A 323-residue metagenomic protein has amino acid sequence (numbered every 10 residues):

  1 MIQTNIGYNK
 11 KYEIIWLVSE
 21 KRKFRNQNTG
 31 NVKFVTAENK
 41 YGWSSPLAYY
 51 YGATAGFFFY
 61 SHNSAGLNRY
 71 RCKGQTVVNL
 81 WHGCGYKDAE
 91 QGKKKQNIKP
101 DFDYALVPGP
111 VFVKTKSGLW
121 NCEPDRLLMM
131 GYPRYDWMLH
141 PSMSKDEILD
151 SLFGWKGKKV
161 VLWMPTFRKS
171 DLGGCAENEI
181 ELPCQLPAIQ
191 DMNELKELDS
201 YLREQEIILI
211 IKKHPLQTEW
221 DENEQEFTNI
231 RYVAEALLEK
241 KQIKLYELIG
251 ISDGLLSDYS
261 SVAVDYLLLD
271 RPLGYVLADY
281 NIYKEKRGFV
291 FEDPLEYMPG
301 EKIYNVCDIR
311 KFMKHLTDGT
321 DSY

Functional and structural regions predicted by a protein language model:
M1-I6, E13, R134-E226, I303 (+1 more regions): Conserved catalytic-core segment of nucleotide-activated headgroup transferases in glycan assembly
M1-S142: Active-site and donor-binding regions of nucleotide-sugar-utilizing enzymes
K11-I14, P100-A105, I208-L209, I251-G254 (+1 more regions): Short active-site oxyanion
W16, V77-W81, W120-P124, W163-S170 (+4 more regions): Tryptophan-centric aromatic hotspots in well-structured domains and transmembrane helices
E20-F24, N63-G66, G83-Y86, P110-V113 (+7 more regions): Short, solvent-exposed loop/turn segments at secondary-structure junctions
N39-A55, P215-V264: Donor nucleotide-activated moiety binding/catalytic core segment of transferases that use nucleotide-activated donors
G56-W81, K240-R287: A donor-sugar binding/catalytic signature common to diverse glycosyltransferases and related nucleotide-sugar
E224-N229, A234, Y259-Y323: Catalytic binding pocket for nucleotide-activated donors in carbohydrate/polymer assembly enzymes
